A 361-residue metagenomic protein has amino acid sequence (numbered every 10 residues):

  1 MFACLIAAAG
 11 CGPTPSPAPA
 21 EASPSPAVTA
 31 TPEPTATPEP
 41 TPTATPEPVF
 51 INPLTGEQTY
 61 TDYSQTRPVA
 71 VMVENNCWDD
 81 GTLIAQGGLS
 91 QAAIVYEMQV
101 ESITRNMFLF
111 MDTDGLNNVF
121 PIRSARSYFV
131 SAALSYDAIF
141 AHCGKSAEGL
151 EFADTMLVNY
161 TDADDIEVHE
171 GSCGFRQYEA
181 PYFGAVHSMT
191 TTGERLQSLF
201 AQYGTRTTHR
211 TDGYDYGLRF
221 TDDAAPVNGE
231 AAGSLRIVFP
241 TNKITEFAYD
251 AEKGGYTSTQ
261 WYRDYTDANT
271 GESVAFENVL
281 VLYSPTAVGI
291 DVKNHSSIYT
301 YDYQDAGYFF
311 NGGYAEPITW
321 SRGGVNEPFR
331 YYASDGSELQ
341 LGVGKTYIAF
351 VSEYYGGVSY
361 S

Functional and structural regions predicted by a protein language model:
M1-A3: Sec-dependent N-terminal signal peptides
A7-G10: C-terminal motif of bacterial Sec signal peptides marking the signal peptidase cleavage site
G12-E47: Ser/Thr-rich, Proline-interspersed low-complexity disordered segments
P46-A92, Y96, E101-S361: A surface/extracellular/periplasmic glyco- and lipid-processing/surface-interacting theme
